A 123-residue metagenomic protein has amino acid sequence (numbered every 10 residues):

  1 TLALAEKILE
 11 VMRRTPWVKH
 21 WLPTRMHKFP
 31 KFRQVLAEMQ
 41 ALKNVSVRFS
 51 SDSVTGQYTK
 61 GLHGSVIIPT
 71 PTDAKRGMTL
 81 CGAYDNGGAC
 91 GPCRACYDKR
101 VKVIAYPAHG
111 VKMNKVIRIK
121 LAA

Functional and structural regions predicted by a protein language model:
T1-A123: Class I S-adenosyl-L-methionine
